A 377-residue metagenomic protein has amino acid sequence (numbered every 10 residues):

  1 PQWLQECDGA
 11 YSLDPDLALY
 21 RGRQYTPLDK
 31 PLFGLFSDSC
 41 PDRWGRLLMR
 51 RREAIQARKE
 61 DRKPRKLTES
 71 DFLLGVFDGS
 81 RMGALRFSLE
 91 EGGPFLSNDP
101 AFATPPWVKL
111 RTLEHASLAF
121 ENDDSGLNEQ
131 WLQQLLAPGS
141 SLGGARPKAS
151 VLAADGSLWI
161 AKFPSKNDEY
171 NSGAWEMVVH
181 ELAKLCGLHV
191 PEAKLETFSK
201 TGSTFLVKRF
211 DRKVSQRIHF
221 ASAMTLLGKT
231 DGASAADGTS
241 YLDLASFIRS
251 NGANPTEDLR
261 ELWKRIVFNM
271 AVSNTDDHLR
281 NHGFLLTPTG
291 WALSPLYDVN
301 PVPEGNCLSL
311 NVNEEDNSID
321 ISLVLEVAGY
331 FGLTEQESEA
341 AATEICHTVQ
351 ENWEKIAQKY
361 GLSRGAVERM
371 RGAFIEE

Functional and structural regions predicted by a protein language model:
P1-L279, G283-E377: Phosphate/dinucleotide-binding and metal-coordinating scaffold of catalytic cores in nucleotide-dependent enzymes
